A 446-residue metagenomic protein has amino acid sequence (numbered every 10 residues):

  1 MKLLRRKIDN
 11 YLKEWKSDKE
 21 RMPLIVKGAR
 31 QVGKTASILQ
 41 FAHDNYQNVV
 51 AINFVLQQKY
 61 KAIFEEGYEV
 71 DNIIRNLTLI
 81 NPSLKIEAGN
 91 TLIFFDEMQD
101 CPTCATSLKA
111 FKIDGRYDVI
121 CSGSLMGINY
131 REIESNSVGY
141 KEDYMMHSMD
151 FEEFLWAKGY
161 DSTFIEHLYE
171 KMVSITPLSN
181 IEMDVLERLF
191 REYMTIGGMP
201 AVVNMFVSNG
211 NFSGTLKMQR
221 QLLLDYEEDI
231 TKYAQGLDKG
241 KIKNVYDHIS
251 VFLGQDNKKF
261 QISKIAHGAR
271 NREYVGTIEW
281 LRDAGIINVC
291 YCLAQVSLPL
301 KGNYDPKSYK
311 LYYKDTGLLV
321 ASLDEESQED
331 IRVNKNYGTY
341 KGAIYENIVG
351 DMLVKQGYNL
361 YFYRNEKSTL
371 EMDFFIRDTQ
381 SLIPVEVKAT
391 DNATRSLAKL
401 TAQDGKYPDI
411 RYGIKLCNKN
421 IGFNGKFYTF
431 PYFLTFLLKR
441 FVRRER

Functional and structural regions predicted by a protein language model:
M1-S17: N-terminal pre-Walker A segment at the start of P-loop NTPase domains
K34: Conserved lysine of the Walker
S37, F41: Hydrophobic positions on the alpha1 helix immediately C-terminal to the Walker A/P-loop
L56-G89: Short glycine-rich substrate-engagement loop in P-loop NTPases that contacts/grips substrate
D118-S124, M145: Structural recognition of the conserved hydrophobic beta-strand(s) that form the central parallel beta-sheet of P-loop
Y130-G254: Interdomain motor-coupling "hinge/lid" segment immediately C-terminal to the ATP-binding subdomain of NTP-driven enzymes
N204-E371, I376-T379: Accessory nucleic acid-recognition modules appended to NTPase machines
K419-R446: Domain-level recognition of nuclease-like catalytic cores that cleave nucleotide substrates
